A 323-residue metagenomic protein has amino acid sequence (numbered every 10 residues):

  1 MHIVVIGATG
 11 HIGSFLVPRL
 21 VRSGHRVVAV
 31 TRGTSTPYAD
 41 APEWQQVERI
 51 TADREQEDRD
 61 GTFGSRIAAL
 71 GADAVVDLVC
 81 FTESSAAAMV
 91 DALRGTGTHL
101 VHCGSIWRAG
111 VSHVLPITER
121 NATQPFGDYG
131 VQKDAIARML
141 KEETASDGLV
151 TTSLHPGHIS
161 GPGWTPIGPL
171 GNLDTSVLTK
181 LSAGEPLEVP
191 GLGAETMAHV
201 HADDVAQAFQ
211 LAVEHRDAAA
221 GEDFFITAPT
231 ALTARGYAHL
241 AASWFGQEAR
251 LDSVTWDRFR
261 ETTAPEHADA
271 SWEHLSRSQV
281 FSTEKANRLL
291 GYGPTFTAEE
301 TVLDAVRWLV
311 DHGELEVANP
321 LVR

Functional and structural regions predicted by a protein language model:
I3-S23: N-terminal Rossmann NAD(P)H-binding glycine-rich loop of SDR-like oxidoreductase domains
V47-A72, S84-A87: Conserved Rossmann-fold cofactor-binding substructure of NAD(P)-dependent oxidoreductases
A68-P116, G127, V131-E142: NAD(P)-cofactor binding segment of oxidoreductase domains
R138-G168: Conserved beta-loop-beta element that borders a ligand/cofactor-binding pocket
D147, G161-S176, A212-F224, Q247: Glycine/proline-rich active-site loop of Rossmann-fold NAD(P)-dependent oxidoreductases
V177-V200: A conserved pocket-lining segment of Rossmann-fold NAD(P)-dependent short-chain dehydrogenase/reductase
A208-S271, V306, E316-R323: Mid/C-terminal beta-alpha module of Rossmann-like enzyme folds, strongest in SDR-family dehydrogenases/epimerases
A270-R323: C-terminal amphipathic/interface module of NAD(P)-dependent oxidoreductases and related NAD-binding regulators
